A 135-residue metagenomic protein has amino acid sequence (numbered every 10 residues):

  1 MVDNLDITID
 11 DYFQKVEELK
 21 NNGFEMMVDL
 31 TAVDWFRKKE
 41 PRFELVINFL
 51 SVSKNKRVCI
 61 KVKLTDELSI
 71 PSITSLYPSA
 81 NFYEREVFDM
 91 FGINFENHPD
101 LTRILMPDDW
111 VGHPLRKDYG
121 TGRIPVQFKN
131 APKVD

Functional and structural regions predicted by a protein language model:
M1-D135: Terminal low-complexity/charged segments
